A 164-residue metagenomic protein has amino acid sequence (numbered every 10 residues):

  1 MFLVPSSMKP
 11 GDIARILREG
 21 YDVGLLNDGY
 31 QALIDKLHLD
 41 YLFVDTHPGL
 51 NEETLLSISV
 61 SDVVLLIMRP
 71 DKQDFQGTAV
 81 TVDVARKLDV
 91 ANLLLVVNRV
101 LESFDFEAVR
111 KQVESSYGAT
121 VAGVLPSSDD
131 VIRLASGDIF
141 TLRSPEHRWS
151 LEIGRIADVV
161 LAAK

Functional and structural regions predicted by a protein language model:
M1-I34, A135-G137: P-loop/Walker-type NTP enzyme "switch/lid" segment
P5-M8, T46, S127: Flexible glycine-/small-residue-rich
E19-D22, D74, W149: Short, conserved glycine- and acidic-residue-centered signature motifs in active-site or ligand-binding loops
L25-D28, A32-V124, R133: Conserved catalytic-core segment of NTP-binding enzymes
A135-E152: C-terminal boundary of histidine-terminating zinc-finger modules
E152-A163: C-terminal alpha-helix
